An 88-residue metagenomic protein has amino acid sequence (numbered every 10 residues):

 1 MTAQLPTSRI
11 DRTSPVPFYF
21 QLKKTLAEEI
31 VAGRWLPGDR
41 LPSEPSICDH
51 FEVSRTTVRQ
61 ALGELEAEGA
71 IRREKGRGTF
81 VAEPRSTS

Functional and structural regions predicted by a protein language model:
M1-V53, G63, S86: Extreme N-terminal segment that seeds HTH/winged-HTH DNA-binding domains in transcriptional regulators
R34-D39, A67-G76, F80-E83: Beta-hairpin "wing" of winged helix-turn-helix
T57: Residues in the helix-turn-helix
Q60: DNA-binding alpha-helical recognition surfaces that contact promoter or target DNA
